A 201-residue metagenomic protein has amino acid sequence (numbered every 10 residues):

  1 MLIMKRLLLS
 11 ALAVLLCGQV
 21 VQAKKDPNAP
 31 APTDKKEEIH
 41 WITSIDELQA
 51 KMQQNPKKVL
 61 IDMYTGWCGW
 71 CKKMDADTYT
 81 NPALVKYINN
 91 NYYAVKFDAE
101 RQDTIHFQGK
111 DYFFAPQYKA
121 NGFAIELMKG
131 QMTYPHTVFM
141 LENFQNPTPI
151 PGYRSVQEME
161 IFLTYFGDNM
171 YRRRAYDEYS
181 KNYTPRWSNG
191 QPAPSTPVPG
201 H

Functional and structural regions predicted by a protein language model:
M1-K25: Bacterial Sec-dependent N-terminal signal peptides
K24-E37, L141, P147-H201: Non-globular targeting/processing and membrane-anchoring segments
I39-T43, K58, D62, T78 (+5 more regions): Soluble non-cytosolic domains of exported or imported proteins
H40-V59, I88: A short beta-strand-turn-helix
N55-G69, A94: Short active-site neighborhood of thiol/selenol oxidoreductases, capturing the structured segment around
K72-A76: Detector for the c-type heme attachment site
P82-L84, N89-T148, V156, I161-N169: Thioredoxin-like thiol-disulfide oxidoreductase module
